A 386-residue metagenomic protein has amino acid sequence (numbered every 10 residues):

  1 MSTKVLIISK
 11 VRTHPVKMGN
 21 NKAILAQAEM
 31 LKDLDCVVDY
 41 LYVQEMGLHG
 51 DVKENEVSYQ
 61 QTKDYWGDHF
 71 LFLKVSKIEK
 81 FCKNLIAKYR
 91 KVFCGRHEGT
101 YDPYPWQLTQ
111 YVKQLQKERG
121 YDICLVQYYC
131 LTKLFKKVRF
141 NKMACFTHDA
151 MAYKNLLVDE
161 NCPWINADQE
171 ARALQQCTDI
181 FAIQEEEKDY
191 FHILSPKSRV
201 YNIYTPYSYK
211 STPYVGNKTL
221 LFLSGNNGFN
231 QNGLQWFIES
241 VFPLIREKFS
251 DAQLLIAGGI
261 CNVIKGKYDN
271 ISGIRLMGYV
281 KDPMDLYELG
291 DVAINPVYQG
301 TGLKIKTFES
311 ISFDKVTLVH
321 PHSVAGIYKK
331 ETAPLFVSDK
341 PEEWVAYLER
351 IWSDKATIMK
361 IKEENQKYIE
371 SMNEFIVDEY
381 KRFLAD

Functional and structural regions predicted by a protein language model:
A26, Q107-Q114, C145, M151 (+1 more regions): Membrane-proximal helix-turn-helix segments that form the acceptor-binding/catalytic region of lipid-linked
V138-L156: Active-site proximal beta-strand in glycosyltransferases
A144, A171, Q175-S211: Donor nucleotide-sugar binding/catalytic pocket of nucleotide-sugar-dependent glycosyltransferases
N202-N270, L276, V280-K281, E288: Conserved catalytic-core segment of nucleotide-activated headgroup transferases in glycan assembly
E288-G302, F313-K315: Acidic donor-binding loop of glycosyltransferase active sites
K306-E309, V316-H320: Short hydrophobic beta-strand element within catalytic cores of glycosyltransferases and related nucleotide-activated
P334-E342, R350-K355: Conserved acidic donor-binding segment of nucleotide-sugar-dependent glycosyltransferases
S353-A385: A charged, aromatic-enriched C-terminal amphipathic alpha-helix characteristic of glycosyltransferases across folds
